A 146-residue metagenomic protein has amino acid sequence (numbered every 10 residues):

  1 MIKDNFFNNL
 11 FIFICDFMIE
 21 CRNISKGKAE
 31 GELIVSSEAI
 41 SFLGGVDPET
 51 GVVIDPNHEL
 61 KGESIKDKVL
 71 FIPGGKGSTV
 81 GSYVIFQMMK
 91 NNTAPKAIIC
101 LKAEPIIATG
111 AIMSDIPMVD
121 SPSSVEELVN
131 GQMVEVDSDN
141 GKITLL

Functional and structural regions predicted by a protein language model:
M1-F17: N-terminal amphipathic/basic-hydrophobic helices that include classical n-h-c signal peptides and signal-anchor
I19-A29, L33-K142: Feature captures the catalytic cores and cofactor-binding loops of soluble hydro-lyases/lyases that act on carboxylate
T144-L146: Short beta-strand-to-coil "C-cap" segments at the C-terminal boundary of structured domains/repeats, marking
